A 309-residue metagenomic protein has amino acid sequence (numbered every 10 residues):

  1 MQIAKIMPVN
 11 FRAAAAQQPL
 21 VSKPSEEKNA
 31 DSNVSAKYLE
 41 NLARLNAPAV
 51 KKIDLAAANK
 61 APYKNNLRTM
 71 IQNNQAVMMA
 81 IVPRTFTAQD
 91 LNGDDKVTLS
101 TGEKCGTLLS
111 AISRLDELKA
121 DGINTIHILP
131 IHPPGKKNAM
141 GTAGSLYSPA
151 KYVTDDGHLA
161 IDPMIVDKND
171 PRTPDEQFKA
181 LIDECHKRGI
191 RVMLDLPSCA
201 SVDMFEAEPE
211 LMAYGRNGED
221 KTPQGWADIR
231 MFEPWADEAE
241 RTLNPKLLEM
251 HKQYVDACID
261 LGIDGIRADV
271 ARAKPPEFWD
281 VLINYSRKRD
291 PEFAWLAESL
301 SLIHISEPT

Functional and structural regions predicted by a protein language model:
M1-R44: Non-Sec secretion/translocation targeting segments of pathogen effectors
N41-K60, I182, H186-R188, Q253-D256 (+1 more regions): Active-site-proximal helices and loops of the catalytic beta/alpha 8
P62-N124, P130-L261, V281-L282, R287-D290 (+1 more regions): Substrate-binding/active-site clefts of carbohydrate-active enzymes
L129-P130, D269: Active-site beta-strand/loop signature of hydrolases that rely on acidic residues for catalysis
T309: Active-site loop/short helix in cyclic nucleotide turnover domains
